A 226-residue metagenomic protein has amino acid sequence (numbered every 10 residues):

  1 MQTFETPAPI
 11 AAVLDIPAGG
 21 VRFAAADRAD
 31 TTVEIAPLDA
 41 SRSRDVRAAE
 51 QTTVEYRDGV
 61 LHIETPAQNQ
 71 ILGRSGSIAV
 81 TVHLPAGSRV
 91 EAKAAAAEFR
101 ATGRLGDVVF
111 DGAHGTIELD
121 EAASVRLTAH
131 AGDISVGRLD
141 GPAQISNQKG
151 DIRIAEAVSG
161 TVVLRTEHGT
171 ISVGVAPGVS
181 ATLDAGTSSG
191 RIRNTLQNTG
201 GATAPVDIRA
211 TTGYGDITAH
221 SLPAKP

Functional and structural regions predicted by a protein language model:
M1-R47, Q68-T81, I192-A202, A224-P226: Short acidic/polar N-terminal linker immediately downstream of export determinants
M1-T6, A26-A29, H130-D133, D151-T161: Short N-terminal helix-initiation segments at or just after the protein's N-terminus
Q2-E5, Q51-S124, D133-V136, T203-G213 (+1 more regions): Right-handed parallel beta-helix
A11, D30-T32, Q51, R89 (+3 more regions): Exposed beta-strand and adjacent loop surfaces of beta-rich binding modules that mediate intermolecular recognition
L14, A92, F110, I145 (+1 more regions): Active-site alpha-helical segments that house and flank conserved acidic catalytic motifs for diphosphate chemistry
A26, G87, A95, R104-D107 (+9 more regions): Beta-strand repeat scaffolds of extracellular/surface proteins
G137-P226: Short, surface-exposed interaction patches in beta-rich subdomains that mediate adhesion/assembly near membranes
